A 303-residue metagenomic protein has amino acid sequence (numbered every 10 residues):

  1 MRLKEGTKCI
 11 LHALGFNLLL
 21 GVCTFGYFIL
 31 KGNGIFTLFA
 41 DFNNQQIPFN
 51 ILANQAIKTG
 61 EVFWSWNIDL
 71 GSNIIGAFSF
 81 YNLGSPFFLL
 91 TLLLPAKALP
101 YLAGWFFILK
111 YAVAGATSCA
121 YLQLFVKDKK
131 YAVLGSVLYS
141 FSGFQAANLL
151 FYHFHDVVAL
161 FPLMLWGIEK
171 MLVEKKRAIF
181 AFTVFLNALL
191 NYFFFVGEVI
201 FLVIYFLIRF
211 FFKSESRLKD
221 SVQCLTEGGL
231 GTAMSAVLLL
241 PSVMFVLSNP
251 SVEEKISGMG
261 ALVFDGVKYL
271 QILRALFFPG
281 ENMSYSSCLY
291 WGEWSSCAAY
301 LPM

Functional and structural regions predicted by a protein language model:
M1-L30, Q223, G228: Start-transfer (signal-anchor) and selected internal transmembrane alpha helices of multi-pass inner/ER membrane
L3, T7-L14, K97-P100, G104-F107 (+5 more regions): Membrane-water interface of alpha-helical transmembrane segments
N17, A112-L124, K130-F211, Q223-V243 (+1 more regions): Membrane-embedded helix bundles of polyisoprenyl
Y27-F125, K130-P162, L190, P279-E281: Active-site lumenal/periplasmic loops and adjacent helix-entry segments of GT-C-fold, multi-pass membrane
I29-F36, A96, E174, F210-R217 (+2 more regions): Transmembrane helix-loop junctions in multipass membrane proteins, especially transporters and channels
N44-A53, P86, D220-S221, G228-M303: Periplasmic/ER-lumenal interhelical loops and adjacent helix-loop junctions in multi-pass membrane proteins
E61-I75, P162, N187-Y192, I208-R209 (+4 more regions): Juxtamembrane/interfacial segments around transmembrane helices
F107, F154-V157, E198, S287-G292: Alpha-helical transmembrane segments of polytopic membrane proteins
